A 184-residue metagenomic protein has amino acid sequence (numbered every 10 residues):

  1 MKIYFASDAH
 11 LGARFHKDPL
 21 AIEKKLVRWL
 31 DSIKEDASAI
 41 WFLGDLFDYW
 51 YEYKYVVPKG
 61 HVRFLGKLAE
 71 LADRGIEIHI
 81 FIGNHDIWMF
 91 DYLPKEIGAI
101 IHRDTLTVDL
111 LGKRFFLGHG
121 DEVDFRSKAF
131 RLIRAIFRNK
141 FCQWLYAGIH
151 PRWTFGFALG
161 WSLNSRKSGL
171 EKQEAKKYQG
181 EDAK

Functional and structural regions predicted by a protein language model:
K2, A6, L11-L110: Core catalytic region of metal-dependent phosphoesterases/phosphodiesterases, especially metallo-beta-lactamase-like
F5, R114-G118, F125: Short hydrophobic-aromatic micro-motifs
D18-L20, L93, R114-F116, A129-I133 (+1 more regions): Surface-exposed beta-strand edges and their flanking turn/coil or helix-capping segments
D31, K67-L68, K113, I133-A135 (+1 more regions): Short, charged/polar low-complexity linear motifs in solvent-exposed/disordered segments
W50, A183-K184: Generic hydrophobic, helix-prone segments enriched in Leu/Val/Ile
G120-A183: Active-site-proximal loop/helix segment associated with metal-binding centers of metalloenzymes
